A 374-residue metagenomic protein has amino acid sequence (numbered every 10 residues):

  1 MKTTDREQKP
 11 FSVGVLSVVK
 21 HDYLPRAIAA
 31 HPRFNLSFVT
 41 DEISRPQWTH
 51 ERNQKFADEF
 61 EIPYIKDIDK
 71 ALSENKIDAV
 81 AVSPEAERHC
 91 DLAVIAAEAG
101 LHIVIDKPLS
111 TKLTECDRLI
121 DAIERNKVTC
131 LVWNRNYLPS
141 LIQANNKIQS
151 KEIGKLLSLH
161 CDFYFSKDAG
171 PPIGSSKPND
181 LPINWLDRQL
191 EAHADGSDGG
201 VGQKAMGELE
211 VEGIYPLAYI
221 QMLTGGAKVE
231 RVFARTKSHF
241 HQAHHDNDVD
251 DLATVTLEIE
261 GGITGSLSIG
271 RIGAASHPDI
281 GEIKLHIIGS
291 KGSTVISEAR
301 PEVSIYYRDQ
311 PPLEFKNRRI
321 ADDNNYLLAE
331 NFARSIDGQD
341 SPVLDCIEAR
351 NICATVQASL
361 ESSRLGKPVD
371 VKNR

Functional and structural regions predicted by a protein language model:
M1-E59: N-terminal Rossmann-like dinucleotide-binding module
M1-E7, A79-A81, D117, A333-R374: C-terminal helix-rich "cap/oligomerization" subdomain common to oxidoreductases
R6-E7, V211-R300, L327-G338: Contiguous beta-strand/loop segments that form the cofactor/metal-binding neighborhood of enzyme cores
V19, L138-H245, G366: Predominantly a Rossmann-like dinucleotide-binding segment in NAD(P)-dependent oxidoreductases
H31, I62, L186-L190, A275-H277 (+3 more regions): C-terminal glycine/acidic-rich active-site capping loop/insertion
F60-A122: Beta-loop-alpha module in the N-terminal Rossmann-like domain of NAD(P)-dependent dehydrogenases, especially those
K66, I105, C130-V132, H160 (+1 more regions): Hydrophobic residues in well-ordered beta-strands that form the structural core
R118-R135, K155-L159: Rossmann-fold dehydrogenase core element
